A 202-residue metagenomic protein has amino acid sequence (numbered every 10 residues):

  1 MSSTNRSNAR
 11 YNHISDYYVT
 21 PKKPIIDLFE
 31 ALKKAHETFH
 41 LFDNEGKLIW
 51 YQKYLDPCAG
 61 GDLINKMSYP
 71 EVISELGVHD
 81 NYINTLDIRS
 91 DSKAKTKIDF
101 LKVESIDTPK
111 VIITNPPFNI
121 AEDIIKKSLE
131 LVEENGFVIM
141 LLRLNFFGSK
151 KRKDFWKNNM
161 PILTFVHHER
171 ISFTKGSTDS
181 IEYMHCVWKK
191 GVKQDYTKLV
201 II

Functional and structural regions predicted by a protein language model:
M1-I202: Class I S-adenosyl-L-methionine-dependent methyltransferase catalytic core
